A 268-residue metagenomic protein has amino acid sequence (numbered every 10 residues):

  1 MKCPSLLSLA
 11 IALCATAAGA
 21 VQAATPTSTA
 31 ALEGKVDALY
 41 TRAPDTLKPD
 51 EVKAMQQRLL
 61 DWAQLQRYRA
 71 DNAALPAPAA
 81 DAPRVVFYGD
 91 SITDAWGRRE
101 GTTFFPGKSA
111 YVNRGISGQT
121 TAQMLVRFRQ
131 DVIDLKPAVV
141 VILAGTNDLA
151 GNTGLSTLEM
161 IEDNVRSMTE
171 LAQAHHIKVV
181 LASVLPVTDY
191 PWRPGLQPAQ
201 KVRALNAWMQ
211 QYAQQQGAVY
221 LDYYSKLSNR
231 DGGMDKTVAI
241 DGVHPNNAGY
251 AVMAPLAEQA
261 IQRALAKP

Functional and structural regions predicted by a protein language model:
M1-V86, R98, L135, Q262-P268: N-terminal secretory targeting modules
I11-L13, L185-P268: Catalytic His-Asp segment of secreted/periplasmic serine-dependent ester chemistry enzymes
R84-F87, A110-G115, V139-A144, V179-S183 (+2 more regions): Structural recognition of the beta-strand scaffold that forms the well-ordered cores of secreted hydrolase catalytic
D94-I116, T121-M160, L185-V187: Oxyanion-hole/transition-state-stabilizing segment in secreted/luminal serine hydrolases and related acyltransferases
T121, L125, R129, L158 (+6 more regions): Extracytoplasmic/secreted envelope proteins and their assembly/folding machinery, especially bacterial periplasmic
L143-L149, M168-V202: Active-site segments of SGNH/GDSL-like serine hydrolases that catalyze O-acetyl group transfer/hydrolysis on lipids
L158-A182, W208-A218: Charged, glycine-enriched surface loops/patches that mediate electrostatic binding to polyanionic ligands
